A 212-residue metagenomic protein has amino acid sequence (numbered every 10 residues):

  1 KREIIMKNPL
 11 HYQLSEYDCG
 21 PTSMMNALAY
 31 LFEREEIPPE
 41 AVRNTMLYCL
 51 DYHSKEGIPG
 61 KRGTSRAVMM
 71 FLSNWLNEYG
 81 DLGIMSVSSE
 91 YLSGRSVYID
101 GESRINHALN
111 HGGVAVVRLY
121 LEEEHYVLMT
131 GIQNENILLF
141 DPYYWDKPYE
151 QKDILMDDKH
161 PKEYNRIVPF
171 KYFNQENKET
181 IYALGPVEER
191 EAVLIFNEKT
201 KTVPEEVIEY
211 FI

Functional and structural regions predicted by a protein language model:
R2-S93, A183, I208: Cysteine-nucleophile protease catalytic domains, especially the papain-like/related folds used in DUB/UBL proteases
I37, G63, S96-D100, Y149 (+1 more regions): Short coil/turn linker and secondary-structure boundary residues
K55-G60, G94-S96, Y149-D157: Short, flexible/disordered intra-domain loops and linkers
M69-W75, G101-N106, P169, E179-Y182: Intrinsically disordered, low-complexity boundary segments flanking structured domains
L72-V87, V117-I132, I154-N165: Hydrophobic transmembrane alpha-helix bundles
E90-Y149: Active-site-adjacent substructure of cysteine-protease-like catalytic cores
L109-H111, I132-I212: Noncatalytic regulatory segments and standalone regulatory/sensor domains
